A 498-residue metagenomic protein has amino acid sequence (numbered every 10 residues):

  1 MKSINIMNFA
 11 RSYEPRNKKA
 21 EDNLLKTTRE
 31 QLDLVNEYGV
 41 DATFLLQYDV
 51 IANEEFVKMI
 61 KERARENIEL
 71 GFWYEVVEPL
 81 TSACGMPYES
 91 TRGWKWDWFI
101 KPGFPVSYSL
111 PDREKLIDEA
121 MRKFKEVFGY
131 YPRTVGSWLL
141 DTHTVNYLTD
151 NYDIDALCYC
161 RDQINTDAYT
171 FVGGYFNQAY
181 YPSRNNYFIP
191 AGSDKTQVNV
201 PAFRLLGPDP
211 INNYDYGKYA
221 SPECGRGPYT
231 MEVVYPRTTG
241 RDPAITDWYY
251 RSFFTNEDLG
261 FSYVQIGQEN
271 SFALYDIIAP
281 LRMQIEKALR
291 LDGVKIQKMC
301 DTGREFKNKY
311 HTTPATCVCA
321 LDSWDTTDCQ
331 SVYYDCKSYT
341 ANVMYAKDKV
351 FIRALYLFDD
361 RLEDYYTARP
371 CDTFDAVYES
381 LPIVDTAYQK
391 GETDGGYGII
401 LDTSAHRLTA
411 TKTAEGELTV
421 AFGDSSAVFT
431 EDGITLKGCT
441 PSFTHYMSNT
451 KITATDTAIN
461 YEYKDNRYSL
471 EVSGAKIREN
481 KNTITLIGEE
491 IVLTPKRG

Functional and structural regions predicted by a protein language model:
M1-E66, Y263-Q265, Y333-D335: Active-site beta->alpha N-cap acidic-glycine motif
F9-K19, L25-Y38, R122-V127, Y131-R133 (+1 more regions): Catalytic grooves of carbohydrate-active enzymes
E14-L25, L45-V57, E78-T81, G136-V145 (+3 more regions): Acidic-and-aromatic substrate-binding clefts and catalytic sites of carbohydrate-active enzymes
Y48-L139, K195-E232, L259-E269: Metal-dependent polysaccharide deacetylase catalytic core of the NodB/CE4 family, i.e., the active-site-bearing domain
S109-Y187, F272, T457: Catalytic domains of cell-wall/extracellular-matrix polysaccharide-remodeling enzymes, centered on de-N-acetylation
R237-T246, V264-G267, A458-G498: Beta-strand-rich recognition/accessory modules
V343-E417, G423-S425: Acidic-aromatic substrate-binding/catalytic surfaces of carbohydrate-active enzymes
L418-Y463, Y468: Acidic, contiguous internal or C-terminal segments within carbohydrate-active enzymes that form a structured patch used
